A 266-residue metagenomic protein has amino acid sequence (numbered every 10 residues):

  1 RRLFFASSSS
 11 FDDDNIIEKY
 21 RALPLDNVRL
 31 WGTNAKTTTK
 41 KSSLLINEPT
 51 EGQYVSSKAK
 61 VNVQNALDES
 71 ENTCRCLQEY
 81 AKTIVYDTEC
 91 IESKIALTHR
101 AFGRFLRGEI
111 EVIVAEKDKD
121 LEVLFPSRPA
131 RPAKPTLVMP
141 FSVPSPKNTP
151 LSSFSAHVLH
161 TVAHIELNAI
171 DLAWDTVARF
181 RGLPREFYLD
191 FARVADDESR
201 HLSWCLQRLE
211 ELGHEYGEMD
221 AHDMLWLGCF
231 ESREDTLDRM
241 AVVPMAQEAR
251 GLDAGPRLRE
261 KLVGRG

Functional and structural regions predicted by a protein language model:
R2-G266: Non-heme di-metal
